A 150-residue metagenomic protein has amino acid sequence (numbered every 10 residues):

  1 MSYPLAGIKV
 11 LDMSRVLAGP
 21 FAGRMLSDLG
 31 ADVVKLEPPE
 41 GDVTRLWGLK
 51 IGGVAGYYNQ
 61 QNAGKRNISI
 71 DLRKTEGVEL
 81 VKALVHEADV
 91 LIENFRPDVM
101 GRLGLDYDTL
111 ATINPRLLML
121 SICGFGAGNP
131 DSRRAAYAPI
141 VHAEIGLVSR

Functional and structural regions predicted by a protein language model:
M1-R150: N-terminal helix-loop segment corresponding to the beta1-alpha1 unit of nucleotide/adenylate-binding folds
